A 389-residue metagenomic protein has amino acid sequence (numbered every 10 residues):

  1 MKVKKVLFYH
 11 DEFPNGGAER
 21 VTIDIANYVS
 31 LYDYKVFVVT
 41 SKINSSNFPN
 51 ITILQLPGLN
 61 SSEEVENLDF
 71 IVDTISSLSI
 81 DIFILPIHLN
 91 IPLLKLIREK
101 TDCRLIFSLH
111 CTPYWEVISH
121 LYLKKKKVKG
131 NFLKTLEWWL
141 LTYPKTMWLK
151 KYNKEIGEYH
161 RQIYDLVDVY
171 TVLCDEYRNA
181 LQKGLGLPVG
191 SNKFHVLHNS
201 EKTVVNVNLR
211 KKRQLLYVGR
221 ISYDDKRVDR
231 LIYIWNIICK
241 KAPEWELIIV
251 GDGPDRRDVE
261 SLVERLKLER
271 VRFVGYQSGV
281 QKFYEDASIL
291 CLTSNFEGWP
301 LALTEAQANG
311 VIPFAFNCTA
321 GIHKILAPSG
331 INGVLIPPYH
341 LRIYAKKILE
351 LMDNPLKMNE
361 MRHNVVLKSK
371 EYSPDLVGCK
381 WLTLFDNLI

Functional and structural regions predicted by a protein language model:
F8-G16, T22-D24, Y28-E63, Y177 (+2 more regions): N-terminal strand-loop element at the rim of the active site of nucleotide-sugar-dependent glycosyltransferases
E19-D24, R213, S222-I237, P254-E260 (+1 more regions): A conserved mid-protein helix/loop that constitutes part of the nucleotide-sugar donor-binding site
L85-I91, L109-T112: Short His-centered aromatic/hydrophobic patch
K129-Y170: Membrane-proximal helix-turn-helix segments that form the acceptor-binding/catalytic region of lipid-linked
Y276, N295: Aromatic "clamp/platform" in nucleotide-sugar-dependent glycosyltransferases that forms part of the donor/acceptor
I312-F316, L326: Short hydrophobic beta-strand element within catalytic cores of glycosyltransferases and related nucleotide-activated
A327-L341, E350-P355: Conserved acidic donor-binding segment of nucleotide-sugar-dependent glycosyltransferases
I343, E350, K357-E371, K380-T383: A short, well-ordered alpha-helix in the C-terminal region of glycosyltransferases
